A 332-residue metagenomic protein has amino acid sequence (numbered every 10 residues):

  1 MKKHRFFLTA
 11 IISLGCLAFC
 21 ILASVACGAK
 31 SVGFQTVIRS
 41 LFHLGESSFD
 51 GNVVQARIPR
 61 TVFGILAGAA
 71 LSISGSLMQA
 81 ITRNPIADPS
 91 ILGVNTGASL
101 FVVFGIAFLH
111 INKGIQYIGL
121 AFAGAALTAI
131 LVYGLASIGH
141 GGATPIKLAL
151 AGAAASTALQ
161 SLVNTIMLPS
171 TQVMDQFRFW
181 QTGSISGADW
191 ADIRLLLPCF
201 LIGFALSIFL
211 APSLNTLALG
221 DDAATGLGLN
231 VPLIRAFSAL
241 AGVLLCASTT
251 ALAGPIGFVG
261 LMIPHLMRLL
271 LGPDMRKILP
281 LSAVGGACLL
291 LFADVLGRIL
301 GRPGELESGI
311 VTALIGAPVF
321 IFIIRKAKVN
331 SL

Functional and structural regions predicted by a protein language model:
M1-L332: Alpha-helical transmembrane segments in inner-membrane proteins
